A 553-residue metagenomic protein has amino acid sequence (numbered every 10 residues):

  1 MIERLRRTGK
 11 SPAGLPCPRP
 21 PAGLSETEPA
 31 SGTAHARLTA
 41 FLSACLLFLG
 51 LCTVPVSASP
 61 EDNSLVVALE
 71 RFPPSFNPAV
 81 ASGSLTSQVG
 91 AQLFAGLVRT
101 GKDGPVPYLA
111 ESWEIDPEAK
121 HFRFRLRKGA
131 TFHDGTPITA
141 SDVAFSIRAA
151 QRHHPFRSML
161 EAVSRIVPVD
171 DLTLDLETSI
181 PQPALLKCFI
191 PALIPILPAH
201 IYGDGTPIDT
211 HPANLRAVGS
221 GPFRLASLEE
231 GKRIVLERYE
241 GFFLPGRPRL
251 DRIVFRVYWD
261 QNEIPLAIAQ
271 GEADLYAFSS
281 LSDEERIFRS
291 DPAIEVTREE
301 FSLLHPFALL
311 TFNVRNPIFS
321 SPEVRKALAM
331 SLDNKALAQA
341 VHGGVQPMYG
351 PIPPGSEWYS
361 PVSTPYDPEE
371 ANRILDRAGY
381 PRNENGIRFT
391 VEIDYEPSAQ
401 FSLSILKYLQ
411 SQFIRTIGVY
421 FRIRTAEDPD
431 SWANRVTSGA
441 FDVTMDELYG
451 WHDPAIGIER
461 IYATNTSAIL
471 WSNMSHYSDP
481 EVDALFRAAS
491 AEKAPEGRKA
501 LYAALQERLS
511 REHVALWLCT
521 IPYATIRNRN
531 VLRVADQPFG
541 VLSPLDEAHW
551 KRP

Functional and structural regions predicted by a protein language model:
K10, R19, E28, E114 (+1 more regions): Surface-exposed binding/hinge segments that line and control ligand-binding clefts or catalytic entry sites
A68-P117, R148, L160, V218-G219: N-terminal lobe/hinge region of extracytoplasmic solute-binding protein
R71-S87, L109-A110, T136, L185-I194 (+3 more regions): A structural "hinge/loop" feature
D103, P191-P248, R252, N262 (+3 more regions): Gly/Pro-rich hinge or "lid" segments in bacterial periplasmic/extracellular proteins
S112-F156, V169, D175-E177, I264-Q270 (+1 more regions): Aromatic- and charge-enriched surface segment that lines or borders ligand/interaction sites
I166-P168, A226-V235, R256-N316, Q339: Extracellular/periplasmic solute-recognition and catalytic clefts
E229, R233, S331-Y359, F401-S411 (+1 more regions): Detector for C-terminal structural segments
N313, S320, Q346-A378, Y395-I405: Structural transition elements
